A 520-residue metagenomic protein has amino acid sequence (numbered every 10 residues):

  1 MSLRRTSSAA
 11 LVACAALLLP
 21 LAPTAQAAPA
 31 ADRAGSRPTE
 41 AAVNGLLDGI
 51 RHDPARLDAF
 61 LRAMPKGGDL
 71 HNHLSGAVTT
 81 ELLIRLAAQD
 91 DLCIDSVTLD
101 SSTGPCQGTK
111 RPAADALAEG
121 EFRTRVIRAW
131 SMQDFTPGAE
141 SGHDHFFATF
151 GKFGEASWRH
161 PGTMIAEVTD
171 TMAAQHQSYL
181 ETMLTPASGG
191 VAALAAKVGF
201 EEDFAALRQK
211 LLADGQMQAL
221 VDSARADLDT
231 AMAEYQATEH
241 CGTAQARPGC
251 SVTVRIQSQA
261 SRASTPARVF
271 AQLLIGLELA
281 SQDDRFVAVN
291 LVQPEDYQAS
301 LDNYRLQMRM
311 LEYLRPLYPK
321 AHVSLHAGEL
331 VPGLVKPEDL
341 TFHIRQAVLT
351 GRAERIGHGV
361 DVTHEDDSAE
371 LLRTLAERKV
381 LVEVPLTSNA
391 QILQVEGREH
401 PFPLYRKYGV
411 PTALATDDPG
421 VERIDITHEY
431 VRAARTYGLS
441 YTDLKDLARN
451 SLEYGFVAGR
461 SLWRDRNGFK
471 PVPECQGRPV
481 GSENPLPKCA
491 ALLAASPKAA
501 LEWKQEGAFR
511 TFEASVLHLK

Functional and structural regions predicted by a protein language model:
M1-A28: Secretory targeting and sorting signals
P29-K520: Metal-cofactor-binding active-site regions of metalloenzymes
